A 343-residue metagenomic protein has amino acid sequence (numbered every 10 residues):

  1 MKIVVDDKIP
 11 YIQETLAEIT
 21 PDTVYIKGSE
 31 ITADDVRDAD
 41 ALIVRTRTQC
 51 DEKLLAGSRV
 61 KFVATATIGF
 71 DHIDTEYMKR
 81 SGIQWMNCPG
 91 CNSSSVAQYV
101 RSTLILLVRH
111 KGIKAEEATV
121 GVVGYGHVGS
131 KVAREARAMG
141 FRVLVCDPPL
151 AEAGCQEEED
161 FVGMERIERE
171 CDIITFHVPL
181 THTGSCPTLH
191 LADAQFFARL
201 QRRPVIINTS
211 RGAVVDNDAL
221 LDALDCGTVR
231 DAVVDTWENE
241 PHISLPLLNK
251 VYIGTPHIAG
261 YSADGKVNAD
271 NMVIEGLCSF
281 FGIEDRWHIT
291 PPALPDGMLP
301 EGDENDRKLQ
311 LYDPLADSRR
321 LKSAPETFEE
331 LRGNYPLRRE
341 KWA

Functional and structural regions predicted by a protein language model:
M1-A39: N-terminal glycine-/charge-rich "phosphate-binding" loop or analogous flexible N-terminal tail
D6, V44-R45, A66, T175-L180 (+1 more regions): Short, well-ordered coil/turn residues at beta-beta hairpins and beta-strand->alpha-helix junctions within
D7, P89, A97, E116-R137: Glycine-rich adenosine-cofactor-binding loop
P10, A138-Q156: NAD(P)-binding Rossmann-fold cofactor-contacting core
D40-G112: Phosphate/diphosphate ligand-binding glycine-rich loop within oxidoreductases
C50, A151-L245: Rossmann-like adenosine-cofactor binding region
A97-I113, A138-F141, N271-S279: Oxidoreductase and adenylate-handling cofactor-binding alpha/beta cores
R203, T209-A343: Rossmann-like dinucleotide-binding domain for NAD(H)/NADP(H)
